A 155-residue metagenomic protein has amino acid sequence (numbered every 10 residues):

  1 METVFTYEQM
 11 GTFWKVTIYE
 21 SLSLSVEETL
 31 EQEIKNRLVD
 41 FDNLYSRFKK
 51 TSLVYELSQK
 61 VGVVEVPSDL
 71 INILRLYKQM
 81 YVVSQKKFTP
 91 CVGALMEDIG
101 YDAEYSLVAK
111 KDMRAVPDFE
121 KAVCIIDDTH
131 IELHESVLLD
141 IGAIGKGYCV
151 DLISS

Functional and structural regions predicted by a protein language model:
M1-I141: A contiguous, well-ordered beta/alpha segment that forms the leading edge of an enzyme domain
A143-S155: Cysteine-centered nucleophilic/redox motifs
